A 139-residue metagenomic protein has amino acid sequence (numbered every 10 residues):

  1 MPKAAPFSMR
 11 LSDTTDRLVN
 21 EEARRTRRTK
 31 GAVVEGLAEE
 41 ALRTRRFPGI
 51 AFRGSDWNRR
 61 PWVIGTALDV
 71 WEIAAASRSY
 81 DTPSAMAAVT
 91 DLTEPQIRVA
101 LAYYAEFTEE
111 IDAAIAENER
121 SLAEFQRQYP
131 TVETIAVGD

Functional and structural regions predicted by a protein language model:
M1-D13: Short Lys/Arg-rich basic patches
M1-P2, L42-L68: Short, Lys/Arg-enriched anionic-surface-contact patches
M9-L11, V19, T26-E39: Short amphipathic alpha-helical segments
E22, A85-A88: Short alpha-helical "recognition helix" segments of helix-turn-helix
R28-T29, V89-V99: Short, basic interhelical loop/turn and adjoining N-cap of the next helix at nucleic-acid- or acidic-partner-contacting
P48-F52, E109-R120: Short Lys/Arg-enriched helix C-cap and helix-to-coil transition segments that create basic nucleic-acid-contact patches
D56-A67, I115-D139: Intrinsically disordered, low-complexity basic tails/linkers immediately adjacent to helix-turn-helix/homeobox/MYB/SANT
T66-Y80: Short, amphipathic alpha-helical "recognition" segments used to contact nucleic acids or chromatin
